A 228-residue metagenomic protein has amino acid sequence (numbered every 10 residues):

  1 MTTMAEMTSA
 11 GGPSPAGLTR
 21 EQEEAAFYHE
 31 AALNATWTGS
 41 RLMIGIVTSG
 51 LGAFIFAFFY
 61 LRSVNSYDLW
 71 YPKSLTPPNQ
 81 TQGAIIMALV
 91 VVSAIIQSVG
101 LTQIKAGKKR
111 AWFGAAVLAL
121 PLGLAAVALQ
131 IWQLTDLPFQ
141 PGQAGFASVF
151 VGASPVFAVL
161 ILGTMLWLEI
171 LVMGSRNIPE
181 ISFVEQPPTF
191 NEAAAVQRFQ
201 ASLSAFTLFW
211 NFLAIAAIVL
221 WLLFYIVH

Functional and structural regions predicted by a protein language model:
T2-H228: ...captures the hydrophobic TM-helix bundle architecture rather than a specific catalytic motif, and can also fire on
